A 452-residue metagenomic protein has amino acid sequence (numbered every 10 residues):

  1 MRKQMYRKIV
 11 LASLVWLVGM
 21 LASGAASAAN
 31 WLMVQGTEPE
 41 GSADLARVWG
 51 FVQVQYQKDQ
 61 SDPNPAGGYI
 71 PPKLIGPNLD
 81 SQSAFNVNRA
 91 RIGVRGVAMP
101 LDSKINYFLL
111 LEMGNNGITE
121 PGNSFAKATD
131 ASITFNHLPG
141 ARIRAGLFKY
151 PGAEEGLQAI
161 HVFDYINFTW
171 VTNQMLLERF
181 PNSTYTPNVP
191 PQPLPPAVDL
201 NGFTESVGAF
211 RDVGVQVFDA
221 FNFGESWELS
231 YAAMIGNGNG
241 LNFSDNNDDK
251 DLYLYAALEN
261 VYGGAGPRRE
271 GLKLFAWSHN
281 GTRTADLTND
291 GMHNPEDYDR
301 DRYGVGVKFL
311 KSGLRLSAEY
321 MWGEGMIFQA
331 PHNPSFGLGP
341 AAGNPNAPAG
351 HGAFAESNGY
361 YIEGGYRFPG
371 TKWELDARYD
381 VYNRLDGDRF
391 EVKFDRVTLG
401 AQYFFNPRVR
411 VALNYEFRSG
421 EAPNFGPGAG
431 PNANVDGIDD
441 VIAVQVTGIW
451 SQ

Functional and structural regions predicted by a protein language model:
R2-S13: Bacterial N-terminal signal peptides that target proteins for export
V15-W16, A26: Cleavable N-terminal signal peptides
M20-S23: N-terminal signal peptide c-region/cleavage motif recognized by signal peptidases
W31-N64, L74-L241, N246-Y253, A257-G264 (+3 more regions): Outer membrane beta-barrel
L32-M33, S61-P63, G76-L79, E120 (+1 more regions): Outer-membrane beta-barrel pore domains
Y69-P72: Short, conserved catalytic-motif segment at the N-terminal edge
